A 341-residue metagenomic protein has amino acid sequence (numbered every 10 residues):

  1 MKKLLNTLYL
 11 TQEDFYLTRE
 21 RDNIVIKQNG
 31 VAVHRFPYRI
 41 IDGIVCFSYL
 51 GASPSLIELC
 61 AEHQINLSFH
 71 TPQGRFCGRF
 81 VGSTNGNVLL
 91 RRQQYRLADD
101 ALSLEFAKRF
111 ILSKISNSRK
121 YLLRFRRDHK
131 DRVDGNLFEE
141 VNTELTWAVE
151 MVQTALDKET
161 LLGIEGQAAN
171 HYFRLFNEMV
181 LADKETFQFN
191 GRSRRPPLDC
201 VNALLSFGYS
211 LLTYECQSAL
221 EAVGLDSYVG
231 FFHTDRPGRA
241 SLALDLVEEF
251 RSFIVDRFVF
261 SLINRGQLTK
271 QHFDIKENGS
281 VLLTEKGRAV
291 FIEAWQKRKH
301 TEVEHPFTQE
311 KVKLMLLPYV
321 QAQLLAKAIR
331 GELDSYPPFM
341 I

Functional and structural regions predicted by a protein language model:
M1-E20, K27-N29, R35, N87-Y228 (+1 more regions): Active-site helix-to-loop segments that bind/position phosphate- or nucleotide-bearing substrates and donors across
D22-I24, V31, L50-A52, G74 (+1 more regions): Short, glycine-/Ser/Thr-/acidic-enriched flexible segments
R39-L50: Extracellular/luminal Protease-associated
S48-K120: A surface-exposed, charged beta-strand/loop segment in the N-terminal or early-internal portion of soluble proteins
